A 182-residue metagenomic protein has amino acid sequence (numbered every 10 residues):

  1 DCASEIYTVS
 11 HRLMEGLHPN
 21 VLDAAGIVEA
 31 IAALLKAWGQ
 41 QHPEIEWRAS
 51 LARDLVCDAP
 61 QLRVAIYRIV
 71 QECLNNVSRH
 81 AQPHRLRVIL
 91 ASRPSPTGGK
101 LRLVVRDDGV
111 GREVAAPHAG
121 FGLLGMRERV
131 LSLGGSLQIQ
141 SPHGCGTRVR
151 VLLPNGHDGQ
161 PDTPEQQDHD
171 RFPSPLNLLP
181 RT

Functional and structural regions predicted by a protein language model:
D1-T182: Coiled-coil dimerization/phosphotransfer module
